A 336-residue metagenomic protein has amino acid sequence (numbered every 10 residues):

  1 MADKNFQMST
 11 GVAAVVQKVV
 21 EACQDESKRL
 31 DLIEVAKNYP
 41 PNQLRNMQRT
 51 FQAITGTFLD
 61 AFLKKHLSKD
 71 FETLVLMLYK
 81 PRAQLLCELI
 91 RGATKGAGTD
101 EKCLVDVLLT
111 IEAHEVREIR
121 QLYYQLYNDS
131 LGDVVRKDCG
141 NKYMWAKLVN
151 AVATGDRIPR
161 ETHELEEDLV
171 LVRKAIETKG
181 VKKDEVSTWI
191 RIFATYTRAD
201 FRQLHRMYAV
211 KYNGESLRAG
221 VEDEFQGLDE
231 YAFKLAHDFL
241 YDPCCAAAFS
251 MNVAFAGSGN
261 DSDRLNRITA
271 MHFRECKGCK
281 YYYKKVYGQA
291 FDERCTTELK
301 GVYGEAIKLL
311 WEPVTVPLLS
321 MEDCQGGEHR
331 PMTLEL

Functional and structural regions predicted by a protein language model:
M1-L336: Structural signature for extended repeat/solenoid scaffolds and their inter-repeat hinge/linker regions, spanning
